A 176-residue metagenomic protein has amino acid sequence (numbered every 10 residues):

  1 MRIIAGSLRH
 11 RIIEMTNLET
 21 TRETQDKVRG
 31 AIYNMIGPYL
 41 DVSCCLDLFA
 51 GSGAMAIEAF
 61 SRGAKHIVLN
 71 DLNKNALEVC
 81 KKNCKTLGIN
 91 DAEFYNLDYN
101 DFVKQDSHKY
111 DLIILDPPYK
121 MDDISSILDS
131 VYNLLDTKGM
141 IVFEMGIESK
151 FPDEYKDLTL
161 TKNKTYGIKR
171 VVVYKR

Functional and structural regions predicted by a protein language model:
M1-R176: Class I S-adenosyl-L-methionine-dependent methyltransferase catalytic core
